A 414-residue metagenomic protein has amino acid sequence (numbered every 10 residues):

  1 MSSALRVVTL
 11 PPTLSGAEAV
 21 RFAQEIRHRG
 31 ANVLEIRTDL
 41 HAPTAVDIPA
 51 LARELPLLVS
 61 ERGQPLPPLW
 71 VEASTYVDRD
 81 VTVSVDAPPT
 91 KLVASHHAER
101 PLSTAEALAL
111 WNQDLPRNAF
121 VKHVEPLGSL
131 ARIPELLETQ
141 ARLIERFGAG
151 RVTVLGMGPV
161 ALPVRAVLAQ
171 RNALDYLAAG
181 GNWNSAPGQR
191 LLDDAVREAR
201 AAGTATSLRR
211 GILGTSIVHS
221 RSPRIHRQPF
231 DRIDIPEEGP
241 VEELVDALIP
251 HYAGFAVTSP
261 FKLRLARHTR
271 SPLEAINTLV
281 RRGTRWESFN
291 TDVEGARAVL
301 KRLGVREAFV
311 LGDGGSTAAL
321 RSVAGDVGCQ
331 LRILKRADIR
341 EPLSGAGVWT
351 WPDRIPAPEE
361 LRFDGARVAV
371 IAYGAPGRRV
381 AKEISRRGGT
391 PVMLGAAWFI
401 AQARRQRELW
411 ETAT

Functional and structural regions predicted by a protein language model:
M1-Q64, E238-G239: Conserved N-terminal beta1-alpha1 strand-loop-helix module at the mouth
T13-R27, P65-W70, L102-Q113, V245: Short, acidic/polar
L34, V77, L136: Conserved, mostly hydrophobic/aromatic
T82-L208: Catalytic alpha/beta core domains of metabolic enzymes, predominantly
G156, R209-I217, N290-E294, L300-C329 (+1 more regions): Glycine-rich adenosine-cofactor-binding loop
S207-L303: Phosphate/diphosphate ligand-binding glycine-rich loop within oxidoreductases
I339-D364, A369: Rossmann-like NAD(P)-binding element
I371-T414: Adenosine-phosphate binding glycine-rich loop
